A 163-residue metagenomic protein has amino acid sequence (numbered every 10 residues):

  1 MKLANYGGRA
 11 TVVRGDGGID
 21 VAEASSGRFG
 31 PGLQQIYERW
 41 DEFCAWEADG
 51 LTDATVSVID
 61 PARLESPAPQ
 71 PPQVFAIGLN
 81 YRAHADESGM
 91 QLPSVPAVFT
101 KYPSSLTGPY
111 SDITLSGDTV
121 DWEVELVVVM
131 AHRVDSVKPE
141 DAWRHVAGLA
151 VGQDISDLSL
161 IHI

Functional and structural regions predicted by a protein language model:
M1, L64-S66, D86-G89, D112-V120 (+1 more regions): A generic local secondary-structure boundary/capping motif
M1-P96: N-terminal non-catalytic cap/leader segment that marks the start of a structured domain
V12-R14, E87, P109, V129-A131 (+1 more regions): Short beta-strand-to-turn element immediately C-terminal to the catalytic PLP-Schiff-base lysine in fold type I
R82-H84, L106-T107, V134-V137, S156-L158: Short, acidic Gly/Pro/Ser/Thr-rich loop/turn segments
Q91-P109, W122: Structural signature of FAD isoalloxazine-binding scaffolds in flavoprotein oxidoreductases
K101-P103, V124-L126, M130-H132, A150-I155: Short, structured patches in soluble enzyme cores that scaffold and shape functional sites
A147: Basic, polyanion-binding surface patches
I161-I163: Conserved small/polar residues in nucleotide/adenosyl-binding loops
